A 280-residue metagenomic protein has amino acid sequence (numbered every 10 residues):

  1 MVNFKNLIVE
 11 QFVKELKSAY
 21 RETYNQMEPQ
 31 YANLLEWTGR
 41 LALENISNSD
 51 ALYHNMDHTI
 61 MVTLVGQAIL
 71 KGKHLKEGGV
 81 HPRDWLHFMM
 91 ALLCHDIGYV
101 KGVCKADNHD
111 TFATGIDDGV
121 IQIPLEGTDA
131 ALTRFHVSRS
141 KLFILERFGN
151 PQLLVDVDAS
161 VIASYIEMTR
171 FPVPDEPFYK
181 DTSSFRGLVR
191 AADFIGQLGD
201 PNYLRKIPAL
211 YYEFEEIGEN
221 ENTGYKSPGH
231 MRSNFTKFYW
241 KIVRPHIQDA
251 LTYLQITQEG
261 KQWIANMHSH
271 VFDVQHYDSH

Functional and structural regions predicted by a protein language model:
M1-A51: Non-catalytic interface/linker regions that flank or bridge core catalytic/transmembrane domains
M1-R21, A68-D84, C94, G98-K105 (+2 more regions): Divalent metal-dependent phosphate-bond-processing catalytic cores, especially two-metal-ion Mg2+/Mn2+ enzymes that act
A32-G39, M56, I60, W85 (+2 more regions): Short, well-structured alpha-helical segments
W37-L64, Q122-A130: Active-site flanking loop/helix segments enriched in acidic
N48-H87: Alpha-helical phosphate/pyrophosphate-handling elements in metalloenzyme active cores
V62-I69, T133-N150: An active-site-proximal "capping" alpha-helix that borders the catalytic cofactor pocket
R83-L86, M90, E126-V137, K141 (+3 more regions): Short capping loops/turns at secondary-structure boundaries
V103-E126: Post-HEXXH active-site segment of zinc metalloproteases
